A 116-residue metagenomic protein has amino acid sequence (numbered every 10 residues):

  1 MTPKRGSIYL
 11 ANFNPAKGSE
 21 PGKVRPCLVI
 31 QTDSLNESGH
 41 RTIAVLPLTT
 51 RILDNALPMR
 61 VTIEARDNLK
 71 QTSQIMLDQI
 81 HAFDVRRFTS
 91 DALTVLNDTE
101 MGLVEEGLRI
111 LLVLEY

Functional and structural regions predicted by a protein language model:
M1, D67-Y116: C-terminal terminal-subdomain/extension
N14-G18: Short, charged beta-turn/beta-strand-edge "cap" motif at the junction between a beta-strand and an adjacent loop
E20-V24, L28-A65: Compact nucleic-acid interaction/catalytic patches
